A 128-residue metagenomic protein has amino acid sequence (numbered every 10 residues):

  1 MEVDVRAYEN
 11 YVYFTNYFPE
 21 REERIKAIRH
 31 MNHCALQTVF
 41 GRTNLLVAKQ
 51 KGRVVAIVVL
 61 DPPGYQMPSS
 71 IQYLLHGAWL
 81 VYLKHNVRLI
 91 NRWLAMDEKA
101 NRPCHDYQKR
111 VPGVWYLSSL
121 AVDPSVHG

Functional and structural regions predicted by a protein language model:
E2-I25, T38: Helix-loop element at the rim of GNAT/NAT acetyltransferase active sites that forms part of the acceptor-substrate
Y13, K26-M31, H85, L89 (+1 more regions): Exposed alpha-helical structural elements
N16-E20, H105, D123: Conserved short-loop catalytic and cofactor-binding motifs
E20-R24, S69-S70, N86, H127: Alpha-helix capping and helix-coil boundary motifs
R21-L45, R102-Y107: Active-site rim helix/loop that mediates acceptor-substrate recognition in acyltransferases
G41-L60, A121-V126: Conserved beta-hairpin
V59-A121: Conserved acyl-donor/pantetheine-binding loop and adjacent beta-alpha core of acyl/acetyltransferases and related
L117, H127-G128: Glycine-rich acyl-CoA binding loop
